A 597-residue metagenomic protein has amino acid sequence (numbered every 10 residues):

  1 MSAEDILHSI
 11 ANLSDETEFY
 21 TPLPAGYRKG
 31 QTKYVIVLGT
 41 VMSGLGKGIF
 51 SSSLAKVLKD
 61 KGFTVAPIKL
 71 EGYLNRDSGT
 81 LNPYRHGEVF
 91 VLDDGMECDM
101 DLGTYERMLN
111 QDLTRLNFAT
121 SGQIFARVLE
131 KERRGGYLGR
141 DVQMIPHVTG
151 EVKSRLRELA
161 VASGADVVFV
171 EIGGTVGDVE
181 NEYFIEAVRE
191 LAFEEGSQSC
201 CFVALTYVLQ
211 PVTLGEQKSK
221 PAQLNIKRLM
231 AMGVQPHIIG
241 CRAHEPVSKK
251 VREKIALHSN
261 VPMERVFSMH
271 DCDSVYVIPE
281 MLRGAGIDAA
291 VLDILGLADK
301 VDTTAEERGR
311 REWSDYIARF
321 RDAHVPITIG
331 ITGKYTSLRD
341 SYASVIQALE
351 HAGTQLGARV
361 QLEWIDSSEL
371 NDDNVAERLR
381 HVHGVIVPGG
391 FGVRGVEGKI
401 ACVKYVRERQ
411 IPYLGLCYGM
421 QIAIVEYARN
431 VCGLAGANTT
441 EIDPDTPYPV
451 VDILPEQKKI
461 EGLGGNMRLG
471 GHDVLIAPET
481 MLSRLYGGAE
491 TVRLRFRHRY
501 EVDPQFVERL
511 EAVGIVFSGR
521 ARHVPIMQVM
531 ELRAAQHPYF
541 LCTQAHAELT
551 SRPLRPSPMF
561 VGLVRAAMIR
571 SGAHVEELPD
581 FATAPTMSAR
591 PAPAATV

Functional and structural regions predicted by a protein language model:
M1-Q361, S367-G384, F391-G392, K399-Y405 (+3 more regions): Flexible phosphate-sensing "switch/lid" loops adjacent to ATP/NTP-binding sites across phosphate-transfer
G39, K69, A243, H270 (+11 more regions): Active-site proximal loops enriched in glycine and acidic residues that flank catalytic Cys/His/Asp and coordinate
G48, S52-K56, D60, R378-V474 (+4 more regions): Cysteine-nucleophile active-site neighborhood
T80-P83, E253-K254, A428-V431, R533-A535: Short low-complexity, flexible loop/linker segments enriched in glycine and/or proline with clustered acidic
R85-D94, C272-Y276, V387, E408-L414 (+3 more regions): Short beta-alpha connecting loops at secondary-structure transitions that line or flank enzyme active sites
T104-N110, A423-Q528, R533, M568 (+3 more regions): Pocket-forming structural segment of enzyme catalytic cores
D302-W313, G572-T586: Short, flexible loop/turn segments with low-complexity composition
M530-G562: A glycine-centered loop/beta-turn motif at secondary-structure junctions
